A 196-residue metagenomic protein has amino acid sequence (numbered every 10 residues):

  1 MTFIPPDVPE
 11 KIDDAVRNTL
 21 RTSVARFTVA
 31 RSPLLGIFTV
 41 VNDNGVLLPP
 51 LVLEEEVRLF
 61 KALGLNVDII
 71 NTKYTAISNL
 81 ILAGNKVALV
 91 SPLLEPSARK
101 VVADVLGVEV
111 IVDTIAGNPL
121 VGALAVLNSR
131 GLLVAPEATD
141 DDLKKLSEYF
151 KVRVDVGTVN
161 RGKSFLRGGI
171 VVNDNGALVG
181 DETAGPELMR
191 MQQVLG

Functional and structural regions predicted by a protein language model:
M1-G196: The feature marks the mature, well-folded catalytic cores of soluble enzymes
